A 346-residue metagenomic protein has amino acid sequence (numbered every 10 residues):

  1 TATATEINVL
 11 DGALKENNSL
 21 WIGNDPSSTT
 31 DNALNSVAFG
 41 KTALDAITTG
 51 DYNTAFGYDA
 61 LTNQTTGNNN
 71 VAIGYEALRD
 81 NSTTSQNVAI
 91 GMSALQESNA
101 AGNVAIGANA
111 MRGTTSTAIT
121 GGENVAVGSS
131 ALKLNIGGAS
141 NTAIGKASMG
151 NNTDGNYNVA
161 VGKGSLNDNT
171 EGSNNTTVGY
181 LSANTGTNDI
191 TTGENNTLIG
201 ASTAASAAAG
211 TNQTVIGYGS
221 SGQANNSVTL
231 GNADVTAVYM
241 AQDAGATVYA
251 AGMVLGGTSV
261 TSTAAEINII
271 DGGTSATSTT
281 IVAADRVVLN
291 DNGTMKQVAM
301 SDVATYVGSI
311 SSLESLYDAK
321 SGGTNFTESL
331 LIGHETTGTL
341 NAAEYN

Functional and structural regions predicted by a protein language model:
T1-G12, A251-K320: Fibrous stalk/shaft segments of extracellular and virion attachment machinery
T5-G252, S309-N346: Glycine- and small/polar-enriched repetitive beta-structure motifs of secreted/surface proteins
